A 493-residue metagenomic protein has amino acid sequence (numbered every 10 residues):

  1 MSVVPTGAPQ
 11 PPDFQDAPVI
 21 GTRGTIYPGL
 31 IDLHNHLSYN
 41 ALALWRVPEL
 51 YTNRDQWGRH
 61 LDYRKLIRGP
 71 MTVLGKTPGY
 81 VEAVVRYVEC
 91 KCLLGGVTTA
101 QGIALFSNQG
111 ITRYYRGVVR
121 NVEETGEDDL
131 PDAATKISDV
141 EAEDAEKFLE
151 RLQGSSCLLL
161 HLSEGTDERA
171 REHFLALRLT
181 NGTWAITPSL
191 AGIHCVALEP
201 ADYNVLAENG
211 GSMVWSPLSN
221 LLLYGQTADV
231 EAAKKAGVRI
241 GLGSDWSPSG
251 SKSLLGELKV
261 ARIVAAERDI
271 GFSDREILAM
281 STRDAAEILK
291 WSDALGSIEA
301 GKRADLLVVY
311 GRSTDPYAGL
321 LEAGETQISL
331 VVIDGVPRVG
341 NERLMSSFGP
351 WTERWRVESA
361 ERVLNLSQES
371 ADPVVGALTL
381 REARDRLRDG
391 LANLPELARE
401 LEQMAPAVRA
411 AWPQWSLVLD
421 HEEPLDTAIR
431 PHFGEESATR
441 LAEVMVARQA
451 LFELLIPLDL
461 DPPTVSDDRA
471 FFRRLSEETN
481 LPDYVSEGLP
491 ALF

Functional and structural regions predicted by a protein language model:
M1, R23, H34, C92 (+10 more regions): Divalent metal-coordination and catalytic microenvironments
M1-P28, L44, V119-K136: Histidine-rich, glycine-flanked metal-binding segment
G21-C90: Metal-associated gating/positioning segment near the N- to mid-region
V81-A83, L93-L190, V196-A197, A428 (+2 more regions): Metal-coordinating catalytic core of metallo-dependent amide/deamination hydrolases
G154, T183-S189, V205-V214, K235-I240: Glycine-enriched alpha-helix->loop->beta-strand junction motifs that scaffold or abut catalytic
T166-H173, A191-E199, N220-Q226, S247 (+1 more regions): A general structural motif
L179-I186, Q226-G311, E322-P337, A450 (+2 more regions): His/Asp/Glu-enriched, well-ordered alpha-helical/loop segment that forms or immediately abuts the divalent-metal
G340-W412: Charged, amphipathic alpha-helical linkers/stalks
